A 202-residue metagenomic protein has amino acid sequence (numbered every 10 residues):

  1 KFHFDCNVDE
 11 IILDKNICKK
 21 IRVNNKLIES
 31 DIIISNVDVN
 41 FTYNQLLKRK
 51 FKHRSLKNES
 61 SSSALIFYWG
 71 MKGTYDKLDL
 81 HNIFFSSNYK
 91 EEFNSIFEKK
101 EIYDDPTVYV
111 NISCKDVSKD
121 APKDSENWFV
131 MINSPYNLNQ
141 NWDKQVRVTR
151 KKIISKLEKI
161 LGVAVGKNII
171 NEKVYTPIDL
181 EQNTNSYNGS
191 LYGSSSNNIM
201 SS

Functional and structural regions predicted by a protein language model:
K1: Conserved redox-cofactor binding core of oxidoreductases
F4: Conserved active-site beta-strand element of glycosyltransferases/polysaccharide synthases
N7-P122: Mid-domain catalytic core of redox enzymes that form a hydrophobic substrate pocket/lid adjacent to a catalytic redox
N40-Q45, G70, P122-K152, K156: Conserved FAD/dinucleotide-binding core of flavoprotein oxidoreductases
E92-E98, Q145-R150, D179-T184: Charged, low-complexity, helix-prone segments enriched in Lys/Glu/Asp/Gln
D105-Y109, V163-S202: A glycine-rich dinucleotide-binding beta-alpha-beta segment and adjacent secondary-structure elements that constitute
